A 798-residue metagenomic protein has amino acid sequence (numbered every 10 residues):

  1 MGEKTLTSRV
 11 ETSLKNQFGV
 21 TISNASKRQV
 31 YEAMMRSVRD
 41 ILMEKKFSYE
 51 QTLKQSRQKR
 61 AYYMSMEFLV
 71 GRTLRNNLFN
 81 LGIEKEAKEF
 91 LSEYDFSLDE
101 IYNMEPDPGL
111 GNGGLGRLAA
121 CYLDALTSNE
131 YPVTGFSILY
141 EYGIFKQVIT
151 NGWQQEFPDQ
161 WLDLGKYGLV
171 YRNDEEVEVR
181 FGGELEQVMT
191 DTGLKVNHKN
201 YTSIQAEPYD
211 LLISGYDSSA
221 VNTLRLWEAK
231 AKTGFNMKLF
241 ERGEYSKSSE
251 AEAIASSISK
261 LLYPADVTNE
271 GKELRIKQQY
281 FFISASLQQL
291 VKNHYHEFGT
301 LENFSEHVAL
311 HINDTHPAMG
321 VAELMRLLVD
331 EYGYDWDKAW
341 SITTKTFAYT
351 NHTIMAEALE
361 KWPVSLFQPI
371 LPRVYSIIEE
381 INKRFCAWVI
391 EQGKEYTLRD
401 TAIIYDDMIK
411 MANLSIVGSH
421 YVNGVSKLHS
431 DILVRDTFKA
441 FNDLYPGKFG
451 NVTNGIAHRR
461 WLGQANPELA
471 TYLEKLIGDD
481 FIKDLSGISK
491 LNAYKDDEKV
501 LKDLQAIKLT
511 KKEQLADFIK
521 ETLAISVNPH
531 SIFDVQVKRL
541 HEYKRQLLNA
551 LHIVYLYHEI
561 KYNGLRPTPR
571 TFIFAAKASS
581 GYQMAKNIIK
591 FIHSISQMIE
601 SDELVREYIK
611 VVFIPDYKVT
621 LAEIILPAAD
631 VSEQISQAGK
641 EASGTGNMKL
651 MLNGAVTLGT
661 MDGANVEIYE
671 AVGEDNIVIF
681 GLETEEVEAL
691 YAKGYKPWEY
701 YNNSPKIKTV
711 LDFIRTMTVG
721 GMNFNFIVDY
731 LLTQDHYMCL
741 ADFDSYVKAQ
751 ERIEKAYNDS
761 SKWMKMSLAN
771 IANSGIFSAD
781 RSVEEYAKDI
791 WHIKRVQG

Functional and structural regions predicted by a protein language model:
M1-G798: A conserved ligand/cofactor-binding region detector
